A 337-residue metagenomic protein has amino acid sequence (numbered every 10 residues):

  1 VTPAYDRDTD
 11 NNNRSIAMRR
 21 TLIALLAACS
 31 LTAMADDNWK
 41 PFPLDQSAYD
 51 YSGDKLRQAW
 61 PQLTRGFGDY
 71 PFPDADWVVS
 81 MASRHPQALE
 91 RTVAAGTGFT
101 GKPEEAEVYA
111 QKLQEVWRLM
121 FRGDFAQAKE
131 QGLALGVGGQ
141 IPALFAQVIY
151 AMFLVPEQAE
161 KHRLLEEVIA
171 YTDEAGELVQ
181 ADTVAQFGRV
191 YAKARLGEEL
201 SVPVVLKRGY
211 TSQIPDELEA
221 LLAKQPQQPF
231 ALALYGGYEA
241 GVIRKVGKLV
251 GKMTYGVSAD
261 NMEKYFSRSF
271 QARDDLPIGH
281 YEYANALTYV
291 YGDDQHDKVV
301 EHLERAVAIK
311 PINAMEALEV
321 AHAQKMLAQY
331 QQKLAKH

Functional and structural regions predicted by a protein language model:
V1-A17: Short, Lys/Arg-enriched N-terminal segments with co-localized hydrophobic residues within the first ~10-30 amino acids
D36-V179, V184, E198, Q213-E219 (+1 more regions): N-terminal alpha-helical interaction modules that lie
I149-Q158, R195-V205, G241-K252, A284 (+2 more regions): Short coil/turn linking the two alpha-helices of tandem helical-hairpin repeats
P156-L165, L206-D216, T254-K264, D294-K298: Structural signature of tandem alpha-helical TPR/SEL1-like repeats, specifically the intra-repeat loop/turn
P229-R268, A272: Alpha-helical adaptor scaffolds
V257-S258, H296-I312: TPR/TPR-like (Sel1-like) alpha-helical repeat modules
